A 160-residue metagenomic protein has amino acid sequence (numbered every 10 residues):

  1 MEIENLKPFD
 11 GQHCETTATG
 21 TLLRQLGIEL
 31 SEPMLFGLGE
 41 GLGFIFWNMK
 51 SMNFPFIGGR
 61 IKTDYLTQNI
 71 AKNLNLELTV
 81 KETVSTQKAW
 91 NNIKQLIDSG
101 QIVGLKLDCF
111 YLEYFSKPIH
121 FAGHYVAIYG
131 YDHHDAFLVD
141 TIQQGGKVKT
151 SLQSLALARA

Functional and structural regions predicted by a protein language model:
E2-L30, G41-A160: Conserved active-site-adjacent core of cysteine acyl-enzyme catalytic domains
M34-E40: Helix-coil boundary and N-terminal low-complexity module in membrane systems
